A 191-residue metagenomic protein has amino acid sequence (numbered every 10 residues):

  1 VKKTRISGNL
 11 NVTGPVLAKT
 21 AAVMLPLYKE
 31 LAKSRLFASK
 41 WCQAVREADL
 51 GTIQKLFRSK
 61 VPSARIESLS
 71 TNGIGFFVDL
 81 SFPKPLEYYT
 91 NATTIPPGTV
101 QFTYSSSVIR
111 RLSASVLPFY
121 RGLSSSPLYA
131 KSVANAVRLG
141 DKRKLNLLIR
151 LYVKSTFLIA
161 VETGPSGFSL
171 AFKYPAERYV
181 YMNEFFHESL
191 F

Functional and structural regions predicted by a protein language model:
V1-F191: C-terminal-biased regions
